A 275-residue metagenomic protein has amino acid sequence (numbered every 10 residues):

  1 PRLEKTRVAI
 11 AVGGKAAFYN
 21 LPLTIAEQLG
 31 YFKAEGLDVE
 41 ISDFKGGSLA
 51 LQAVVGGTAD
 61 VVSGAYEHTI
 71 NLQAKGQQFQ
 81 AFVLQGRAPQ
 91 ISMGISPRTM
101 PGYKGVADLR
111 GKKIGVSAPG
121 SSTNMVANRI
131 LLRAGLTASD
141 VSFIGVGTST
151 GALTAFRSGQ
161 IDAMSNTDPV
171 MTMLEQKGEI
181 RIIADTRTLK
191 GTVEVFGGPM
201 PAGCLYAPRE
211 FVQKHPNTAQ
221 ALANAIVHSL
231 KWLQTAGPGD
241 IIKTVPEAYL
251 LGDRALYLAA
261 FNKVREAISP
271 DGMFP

Functional and structural regions predicted by a protein language model:
P1-T148, A152-D168, E179-T186, P199: Short, glycine-/small- and polar/acidic-enriched structural segments that line small-molecule recognition paths
G14, V195-F196, D271-M273: Short Gly/Pro-enriched turn/cap motifs at secondary-structure boundaries
Q85-M93, R181-V212, K263-E266: Periplasmic-binding protein-like
S158, V170, Y206, K214 (+1 more regions): Conserved, function-defining micro-sites of small-solute handling proteins
P169-V170, R187-K190, I226, A248-Y249: Glycine-rich beta-alpha junction loops
L174: Short helix- or helix-capping micro-motifs that position conserved polar/aromatic residues at function-defining sites
V212-P275: Secondary-structure end/capping motifs
